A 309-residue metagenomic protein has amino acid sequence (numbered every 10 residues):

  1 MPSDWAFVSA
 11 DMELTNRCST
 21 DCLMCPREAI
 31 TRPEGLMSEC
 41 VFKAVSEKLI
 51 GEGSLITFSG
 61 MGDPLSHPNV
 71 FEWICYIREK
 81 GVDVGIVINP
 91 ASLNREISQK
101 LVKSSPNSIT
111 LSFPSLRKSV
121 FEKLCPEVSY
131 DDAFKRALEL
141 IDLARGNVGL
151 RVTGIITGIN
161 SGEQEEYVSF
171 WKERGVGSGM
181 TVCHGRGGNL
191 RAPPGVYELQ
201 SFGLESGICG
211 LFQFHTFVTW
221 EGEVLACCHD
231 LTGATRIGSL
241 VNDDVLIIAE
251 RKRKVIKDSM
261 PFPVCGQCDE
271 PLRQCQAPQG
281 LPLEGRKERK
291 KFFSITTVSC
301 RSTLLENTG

Functional and structural regions predicted by a protein language model:
M1-S108, S119, K123, E127-V128 (+2 more regions): Conserved alpha-helical substructure of the radical SAM core
E13, I50-S59, R78-V87, S104-S115 (+2 more regions): Conserved C-terminal portion of the radical SAM core fold that forms the substrate/S-adenosylmethionine-binding
N16, L211, S239: Conserved strand-loop elements at the edges of beta-sheets that form or border functional pockets
R17-S19, I30, P64, A91-S92 (+7 more regions): Short, solvent-exposed loop/turn segments at secondary-structure junctions
F42, F121, A133, V245-L246: Hydrophobic/aromatic residues in well-formed alpha-helices
H67, L93-E96, N160-Q164, L225: Short, well-ordered alpha-helical microsegments
R136-L138, D142-G149, E173-I208, E223-Q279: C-terminal accessory region of radical SAM enzymes
L150-G154, V241-N242, G285-K287: Charge-dense, low-complexity polyampholytic segments
